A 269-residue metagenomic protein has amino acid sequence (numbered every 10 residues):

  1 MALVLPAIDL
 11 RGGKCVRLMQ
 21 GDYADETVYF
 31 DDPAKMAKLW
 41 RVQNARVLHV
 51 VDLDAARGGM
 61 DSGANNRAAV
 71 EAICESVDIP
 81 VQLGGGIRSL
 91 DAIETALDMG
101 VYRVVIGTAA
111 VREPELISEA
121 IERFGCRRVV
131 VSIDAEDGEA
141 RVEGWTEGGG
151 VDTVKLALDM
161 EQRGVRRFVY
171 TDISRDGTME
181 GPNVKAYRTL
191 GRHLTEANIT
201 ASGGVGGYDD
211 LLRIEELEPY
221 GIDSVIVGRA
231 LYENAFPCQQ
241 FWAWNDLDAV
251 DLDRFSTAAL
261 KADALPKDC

Functional and structural regions predicted by a protein language model:
L3-A7, V47, D78-Q82, Y102-V105 (+5 more regions): Structural preference for beta-strand elements that scaffold enzyme active sites
D9, W40, L48, L83 (+6 more regions): Conserved, mostly hydrophobic/aromatic
G12, V16, Q20-A24, L97 (+1 more regions): Conserved anion-binding
Y29-R41, R88-E94, G149-D159: Short, acidic/polar
V47-A68, T108, Y170-E180: Glycine-rich, proline-tolerant flexible connector loops at the mouths of alpha/beta enzymes
G59-Q82, P114-D134, M179-Y208: Alpha-helix-loop-beta-strand connector modules within alpha/beta enzyme cores
C74-R103, K185-V225, F236, F241: Catalytic cores of alpha/beta
L116-R123, E215-V227, L231-C269: C-terminal helical cap(s) of enzyme catalytic domains, especially alpha/beta-barrels
